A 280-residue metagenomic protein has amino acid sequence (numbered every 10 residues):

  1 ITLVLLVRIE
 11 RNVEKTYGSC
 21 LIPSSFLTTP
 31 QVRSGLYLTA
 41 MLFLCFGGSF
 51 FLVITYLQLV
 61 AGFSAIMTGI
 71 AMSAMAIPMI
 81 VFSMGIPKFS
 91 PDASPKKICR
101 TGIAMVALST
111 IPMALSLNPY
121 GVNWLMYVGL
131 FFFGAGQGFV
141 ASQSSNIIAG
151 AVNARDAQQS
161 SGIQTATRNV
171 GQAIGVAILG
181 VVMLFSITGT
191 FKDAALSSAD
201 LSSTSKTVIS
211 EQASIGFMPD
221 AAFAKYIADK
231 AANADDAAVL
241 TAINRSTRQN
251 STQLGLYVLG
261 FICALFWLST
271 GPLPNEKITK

Functional and structural regions predicted by a protein language model:
I1-R11: Hydrophobic core of alpha-helical transmembrane segments in multi-pass integral membrane proteins
I9-N12, Y56, V182, S186 (+1 more regions): Hydrophobic membrane-targeting alpha-helices
E10-C20, N118-P119, G189, G271-K280: Helix-loop junctions on the cytosolic side of multi-pass membrane transporters, especially the intracellular loop
E14-G18, P119-G121, D193-S203, A234-R245: Short helix-coil transition/hinge motifs at the ends and kinks of transmembrane helices, capturing the brief
Y17-K192, T252, L259: 12-transmembrane solute porter fold
N146, T207-K280: Transmembrane-helix exit segments and adjacent C-terminal regions of multi-pass membrane proteins
I187-P219: Aromatic-rich transmembrane-lumenal/periplasmic boundary elements in polytopic membrane proteins
